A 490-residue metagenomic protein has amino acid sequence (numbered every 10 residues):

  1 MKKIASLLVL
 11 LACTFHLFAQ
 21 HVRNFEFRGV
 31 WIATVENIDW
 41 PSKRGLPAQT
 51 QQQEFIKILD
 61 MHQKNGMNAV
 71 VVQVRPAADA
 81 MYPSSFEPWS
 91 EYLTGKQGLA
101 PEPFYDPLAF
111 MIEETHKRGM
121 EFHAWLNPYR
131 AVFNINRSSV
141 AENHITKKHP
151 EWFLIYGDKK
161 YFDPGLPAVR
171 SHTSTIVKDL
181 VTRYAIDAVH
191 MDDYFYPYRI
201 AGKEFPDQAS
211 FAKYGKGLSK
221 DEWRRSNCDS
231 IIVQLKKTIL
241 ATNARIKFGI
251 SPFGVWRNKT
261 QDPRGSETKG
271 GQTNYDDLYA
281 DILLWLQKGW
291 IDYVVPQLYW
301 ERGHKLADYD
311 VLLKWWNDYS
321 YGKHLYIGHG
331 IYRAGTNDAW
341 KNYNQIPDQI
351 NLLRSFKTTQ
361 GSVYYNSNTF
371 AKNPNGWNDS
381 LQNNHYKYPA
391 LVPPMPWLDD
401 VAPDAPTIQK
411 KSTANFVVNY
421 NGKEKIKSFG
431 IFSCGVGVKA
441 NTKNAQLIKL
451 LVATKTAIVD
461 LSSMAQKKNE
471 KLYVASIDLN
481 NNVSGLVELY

Functional and structural regions predicted by a protein language model:
V22-G29, M67-A78, P107-L154, H190-D193 (+2 more regions): Glycine-rich, aromatic-flanked loop segments that form ligand/cofactor-binding clefts across common enzyme folds
F25, A33, N37-Q53, A124 (+2 more regions): Active-site-adjacent "subsite" loops/lids of carbohydrate-active enzymes
Q53-D79, R183-D187, L284: Catalytic domains of carbohydrate-active enzymes, especially glycoside hydrolases
N65-E102, A201: Aromatic-lined carbohydrate-binding/catalytic grooves of carbohydrate-active enzymes
M67, R118, K147-W290, Y299: Polysaccharide-binding and catalytic clefts of secreted carbohydrate-active enzymes
Y279-K305, Y321-W397: Substrate-binding cleft of secreted/luminal carbohydrate-active enzymes
A414-K425: Conserved aromatic anchor
S462-V483: Beta-strand-rich modules
